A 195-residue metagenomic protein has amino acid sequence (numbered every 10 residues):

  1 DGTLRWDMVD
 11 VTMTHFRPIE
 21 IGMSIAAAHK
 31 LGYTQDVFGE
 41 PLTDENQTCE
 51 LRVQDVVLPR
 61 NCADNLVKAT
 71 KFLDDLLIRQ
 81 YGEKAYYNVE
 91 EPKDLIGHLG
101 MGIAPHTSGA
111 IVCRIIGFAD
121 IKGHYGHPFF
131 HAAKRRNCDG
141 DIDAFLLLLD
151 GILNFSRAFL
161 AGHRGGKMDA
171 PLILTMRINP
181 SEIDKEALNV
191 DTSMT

Functional and structural regions predicted by a protein language model:
D1-T195: Conserved core architecture of multi-subunit DNA-directed RNA polymerases
